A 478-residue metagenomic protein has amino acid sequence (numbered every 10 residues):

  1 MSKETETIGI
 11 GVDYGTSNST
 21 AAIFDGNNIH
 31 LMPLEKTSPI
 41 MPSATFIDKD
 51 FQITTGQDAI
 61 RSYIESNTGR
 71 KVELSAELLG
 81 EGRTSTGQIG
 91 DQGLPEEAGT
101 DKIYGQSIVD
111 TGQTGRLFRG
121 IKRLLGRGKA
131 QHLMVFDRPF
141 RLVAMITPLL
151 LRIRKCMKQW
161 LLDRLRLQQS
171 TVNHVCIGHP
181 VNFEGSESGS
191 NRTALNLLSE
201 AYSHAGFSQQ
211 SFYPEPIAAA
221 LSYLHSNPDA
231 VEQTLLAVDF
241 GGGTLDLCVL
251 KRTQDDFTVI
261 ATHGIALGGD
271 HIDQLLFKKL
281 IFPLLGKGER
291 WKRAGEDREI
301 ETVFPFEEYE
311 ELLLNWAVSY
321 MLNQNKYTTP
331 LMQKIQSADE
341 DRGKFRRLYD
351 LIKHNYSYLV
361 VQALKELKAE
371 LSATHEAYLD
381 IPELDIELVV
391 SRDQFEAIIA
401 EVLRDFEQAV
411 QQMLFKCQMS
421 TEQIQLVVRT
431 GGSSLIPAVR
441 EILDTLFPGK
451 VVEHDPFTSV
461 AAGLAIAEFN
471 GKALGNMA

Functional and structural regions predicted by a protein language model:
M1-G11, T16, A21-I29, Q88 (+3 more regions): Nucleotide/phosphate-binding catalytic cleft detector across ATP-hydrolyzing and phosphate-transferring enzymes
M1-Q131, G268, Q274-Y309, L313: Early-domain small/polar-rich strand-loop-helix modules and first-structured segments of the mature chain
V12-N18, P180, A237-L245, R252-T253 (+3 more regions): A short acidic Gly-Thr/Ser loop motif
I40-I47, T54, R252-E383: Phosphate-binding glycine-rich/basic clefts of nucleotide- and phosphate-handling proteins, predominantly
L165-V181, L414-G431: Short glycine-rich phosphate-binding loop at a beta-alpha junction
L198, V231-L247, R429-G432, V439 (+2 more regions): Extended, hydrophobic alpha-helical segments in both membrane/secreted and soluble proteins
A205-Y213, E422, R440-A465: Conserved phosphate-binding/catalytic loops in two-lobed NTP-binding clefts
G475-N476: Membrane-embedded alpha-helical bundles of multi-pass transporters/translocases, especially carrier/permease families
